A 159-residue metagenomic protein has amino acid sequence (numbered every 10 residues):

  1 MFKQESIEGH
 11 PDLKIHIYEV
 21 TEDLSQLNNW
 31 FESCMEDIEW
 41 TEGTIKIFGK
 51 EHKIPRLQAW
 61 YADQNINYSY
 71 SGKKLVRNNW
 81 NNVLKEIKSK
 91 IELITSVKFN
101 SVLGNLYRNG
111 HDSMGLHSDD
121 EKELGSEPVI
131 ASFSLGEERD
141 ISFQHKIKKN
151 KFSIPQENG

Functional and structural regions predicted by a protein language model:
M1-N158: Non-heme Fe(II) oxygenase metal-center motifs and adjacent flexible, charged/small-residue loops
